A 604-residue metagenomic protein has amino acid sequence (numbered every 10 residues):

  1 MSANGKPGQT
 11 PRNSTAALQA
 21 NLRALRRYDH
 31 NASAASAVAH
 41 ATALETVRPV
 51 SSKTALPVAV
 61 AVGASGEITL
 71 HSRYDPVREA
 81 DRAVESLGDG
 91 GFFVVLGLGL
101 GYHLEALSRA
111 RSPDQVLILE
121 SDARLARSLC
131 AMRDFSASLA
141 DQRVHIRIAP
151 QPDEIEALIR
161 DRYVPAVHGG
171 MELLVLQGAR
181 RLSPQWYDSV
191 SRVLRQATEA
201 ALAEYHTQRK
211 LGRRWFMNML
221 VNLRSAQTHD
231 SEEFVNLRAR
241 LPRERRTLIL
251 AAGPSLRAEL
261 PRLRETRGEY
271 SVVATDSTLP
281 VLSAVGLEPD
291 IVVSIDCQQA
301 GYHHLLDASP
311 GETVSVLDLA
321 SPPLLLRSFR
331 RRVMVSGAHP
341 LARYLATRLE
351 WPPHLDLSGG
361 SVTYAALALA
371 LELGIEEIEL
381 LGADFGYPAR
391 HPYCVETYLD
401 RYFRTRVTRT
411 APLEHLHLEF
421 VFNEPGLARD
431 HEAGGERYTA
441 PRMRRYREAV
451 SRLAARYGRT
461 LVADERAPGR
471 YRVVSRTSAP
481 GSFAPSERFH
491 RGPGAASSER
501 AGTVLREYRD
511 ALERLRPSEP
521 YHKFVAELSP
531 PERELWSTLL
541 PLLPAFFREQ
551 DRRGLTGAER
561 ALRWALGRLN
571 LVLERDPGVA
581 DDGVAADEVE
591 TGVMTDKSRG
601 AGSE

Functional and structural regions predicted by a protein language model:
S2-I249, P254-S271, P280-I291, A300-E312 (+5 more regions): N-terminal donor/sugar-recognition subdomains of glycan-related enzymes, prototypically the membrane-proximal stem
E120-L125, D276-L279, S294-G301, D318-P322 (+3 more regions): Short, acidic/turn-prone active-site loops that include or flank metal/cofactor- and phosphate-binding residues
E120-S121, T278-L279, G286-D296, A370-C394: Glycine-rich phosphate/pyrophosphate-binding loops and their adjacent beta-strand/loop elements at enzyme active sites
R133-F135, E288-I291, D296, R332-V333 (+1 more regions): Short secondary-structure boundary/capping segments
F135-V144, S309-T313, A389-H415, G435: Short acidic, glycine/proline-enriched helix-loop-strand junctions
P152, D384-A389, E396, E465-G469: Glycine-rich beta-alpha junction loops
V272-T278, S315, A366: Extended, hydrophobic alpha-helical segments in both membrane/secreted and soluble proteins
L324-I378, A383: Active-site/ligand-binding-proximal alpha/beta "capping" segment
